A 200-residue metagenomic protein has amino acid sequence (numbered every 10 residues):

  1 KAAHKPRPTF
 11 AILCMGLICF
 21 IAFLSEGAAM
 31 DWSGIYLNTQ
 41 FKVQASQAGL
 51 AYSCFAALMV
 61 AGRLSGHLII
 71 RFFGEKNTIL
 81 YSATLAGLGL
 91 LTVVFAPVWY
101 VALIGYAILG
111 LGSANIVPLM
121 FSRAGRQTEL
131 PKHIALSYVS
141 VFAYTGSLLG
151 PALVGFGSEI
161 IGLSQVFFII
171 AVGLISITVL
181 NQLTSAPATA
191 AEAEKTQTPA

Functional and structural regions predicted by a protein language model:
P8-S25, A107-L111: Pair of pore-lining "gating" transmembrane helices in MFS-fold secondary transporters
D31-Q47: Short amphipathic helix-loop junctions that connect adjacent transmembrane helices in Major Facilitator Superfamily/SLC
A45-S53, H133-S137: Small-residue hotspots at the loop-to-helix junctions and early N-terminal turns of transmembrane alpha-helices
G62-G74, S158-E159: Helix-to-loop junctions at the C-terminal end of transmembrane segments in multipass secondary transporters
N77-T92: Structural signature of the two symmetry-related core transmembrane helices
G89, Y100-I108: Paired small-residue
A114-T128: Intracellular juxtamembrane helix-capping segments at the cytosolic ends of symmetry-related transmembrane helices
E129-L163: A late C-terminal transmembrane helix in Major Facilitator Superfamily
